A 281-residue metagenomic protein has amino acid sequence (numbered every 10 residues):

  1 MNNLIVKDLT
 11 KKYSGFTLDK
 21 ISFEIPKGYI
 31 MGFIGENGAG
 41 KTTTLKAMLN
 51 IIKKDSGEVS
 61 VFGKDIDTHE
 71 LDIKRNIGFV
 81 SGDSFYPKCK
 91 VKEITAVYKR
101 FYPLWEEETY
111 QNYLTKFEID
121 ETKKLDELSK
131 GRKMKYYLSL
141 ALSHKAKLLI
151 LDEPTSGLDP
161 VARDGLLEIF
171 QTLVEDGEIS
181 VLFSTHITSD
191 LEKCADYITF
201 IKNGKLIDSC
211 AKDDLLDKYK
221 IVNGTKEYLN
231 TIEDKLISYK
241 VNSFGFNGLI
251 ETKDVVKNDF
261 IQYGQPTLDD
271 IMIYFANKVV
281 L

Functional and structural regions predicted by a protein language model:
V6-L9, F16-P26, F33, G57: Conserved beta-strand
E36-G40: Walker A (P-loop) phosphate-binding loop of ABC-type ATPase nucleotide-binding domains
L49: Helix-to-loop junction immediately C-terminal to a conserved catalytic motif
G57-T68, D72-I73: Conserved ABC transporter NBD signature motif
F79-Y137: ABC-family P-loop ATPase nucleotide-binding domains
L149-E153: Catalytic Walker B motif of ABC-type/P-loop ATPase nucleotide-binding domains
T155-S156, T188: Short loop immediately C-terminal to the Walker-B catalytic DE motif in ABC-type ATPase nucleotide-binding domains
